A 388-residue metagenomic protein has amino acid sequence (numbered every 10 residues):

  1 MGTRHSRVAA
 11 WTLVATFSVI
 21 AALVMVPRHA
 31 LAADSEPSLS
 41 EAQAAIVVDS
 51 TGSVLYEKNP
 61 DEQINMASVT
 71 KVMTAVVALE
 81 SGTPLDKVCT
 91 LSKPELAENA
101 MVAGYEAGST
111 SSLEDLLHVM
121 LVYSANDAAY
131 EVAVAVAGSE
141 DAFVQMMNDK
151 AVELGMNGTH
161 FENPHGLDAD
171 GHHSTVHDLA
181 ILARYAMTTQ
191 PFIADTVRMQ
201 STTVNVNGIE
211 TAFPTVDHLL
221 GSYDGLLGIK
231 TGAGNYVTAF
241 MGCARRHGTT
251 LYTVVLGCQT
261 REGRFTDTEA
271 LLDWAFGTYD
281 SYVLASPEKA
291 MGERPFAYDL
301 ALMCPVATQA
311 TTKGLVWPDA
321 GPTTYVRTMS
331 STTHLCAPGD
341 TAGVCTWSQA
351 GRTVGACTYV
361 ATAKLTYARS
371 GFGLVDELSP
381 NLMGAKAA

Functional and structural regions predicted by a protein language model:
G2-A15: Bacterial N-terminal signal peptides that target proteins for export
I20-H29: C-terminal segment of classical bacterial N-terminal signal peptides
P27, A42-Q43, G225-L226: A broad structural signal for short, well-ordered beta-strand segments within beta-sheet-rich domains
A30-P191: Active-site-adjacent loops and short helices of periplasmic peptidoglycan-processing enzymes
N157, D168-H173, H177-A388: Domain-terminus/edge residues, biased toward the C-terminal soluble/receptor-binding domains of extracytoplasmic
